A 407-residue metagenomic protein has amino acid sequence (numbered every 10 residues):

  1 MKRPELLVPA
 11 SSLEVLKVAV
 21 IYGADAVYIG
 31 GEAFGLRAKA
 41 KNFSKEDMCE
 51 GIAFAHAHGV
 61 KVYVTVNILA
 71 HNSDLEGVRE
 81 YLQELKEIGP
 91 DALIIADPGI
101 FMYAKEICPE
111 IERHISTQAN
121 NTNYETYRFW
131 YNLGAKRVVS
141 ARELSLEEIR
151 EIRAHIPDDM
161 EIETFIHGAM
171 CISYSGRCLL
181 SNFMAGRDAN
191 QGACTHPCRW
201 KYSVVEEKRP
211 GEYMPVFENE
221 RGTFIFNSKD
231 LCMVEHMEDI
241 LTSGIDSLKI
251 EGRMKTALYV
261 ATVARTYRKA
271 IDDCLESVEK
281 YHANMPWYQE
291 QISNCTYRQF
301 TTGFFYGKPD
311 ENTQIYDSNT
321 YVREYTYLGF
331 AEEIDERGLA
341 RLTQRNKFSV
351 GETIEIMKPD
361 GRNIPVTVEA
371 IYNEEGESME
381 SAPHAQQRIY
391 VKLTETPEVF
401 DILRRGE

Functional and structural regions predicted by a protein language model:
M1-A10, V15-I21, A26-I29, A33 (+9 more regions): Surface-exposed amphipathic alpha-helical tracts and adjacent flexible/coil segments at the periphery of soluble enzymes
R37-H56: Glycine-rich, positively charged N-terminal anion/phosphate-binding segment
V64-T65, I95, I115-T117: Short beta-strand elements of ligand-binding domains
E76, R113-T122: Gly/Gly-Pro- and Ser/Thr-rich, intrinsically disordered tail segments characteristic of DNA damage-repair and tolerance
G99-I100: Alpha-helix capping/helix-boundary segments
C108: Conserved phosphotransfer cores of two-component systems
